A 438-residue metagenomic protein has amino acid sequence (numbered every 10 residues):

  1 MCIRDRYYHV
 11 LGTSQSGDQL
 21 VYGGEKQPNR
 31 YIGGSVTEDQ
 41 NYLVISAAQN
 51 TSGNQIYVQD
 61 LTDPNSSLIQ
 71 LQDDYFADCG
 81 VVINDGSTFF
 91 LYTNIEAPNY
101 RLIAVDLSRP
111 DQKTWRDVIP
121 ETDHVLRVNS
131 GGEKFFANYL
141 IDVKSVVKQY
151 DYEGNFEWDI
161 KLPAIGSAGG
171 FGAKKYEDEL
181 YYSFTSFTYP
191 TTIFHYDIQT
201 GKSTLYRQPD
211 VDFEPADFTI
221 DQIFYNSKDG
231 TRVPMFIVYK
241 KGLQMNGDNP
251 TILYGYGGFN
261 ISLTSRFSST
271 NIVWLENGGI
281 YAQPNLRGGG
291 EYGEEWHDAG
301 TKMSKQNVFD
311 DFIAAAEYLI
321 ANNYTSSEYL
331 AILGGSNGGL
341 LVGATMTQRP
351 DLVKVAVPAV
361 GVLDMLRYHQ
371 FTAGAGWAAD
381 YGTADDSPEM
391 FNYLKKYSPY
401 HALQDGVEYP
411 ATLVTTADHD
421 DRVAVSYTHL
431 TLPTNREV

Functional and structural regions predicted by a protein language model:
M1-D5, T428-T434: Conserved small/polar residues in nucleotide/adenosyl-binding loops
R4-D5, T51-Y57, A97-I103, V143-K148 (+1 more regions): Structural motif
Y7-R30, D60-C79, D106-L126, Y152-G170 (+1 more regions): Multi-bladed beta-propeller domains
K26-S46, D74-Y92, E121-K134, N138 (+3 more regions): Conserved beta-propeller blade repeats
Q199-T200, R207-E328, G335, Q370: Cap/lid segment of the alpha/beta-hydrolase catalytic domain
E317-N322, S327-R367: Primarily recognizes the serine-hydrolase "nucleophile elbow" in alpha/beta-hydrolase and SGNH/GDSL folds
V362-D405, Y409: Mobile cap/lid helix-loop segments that gate and shape the active-site cleft of serine hydrolases
V414-T416: Short beta-strand/loop motif that positions the catalytic acidic residue of the alpha/beta-hydrolase fold
